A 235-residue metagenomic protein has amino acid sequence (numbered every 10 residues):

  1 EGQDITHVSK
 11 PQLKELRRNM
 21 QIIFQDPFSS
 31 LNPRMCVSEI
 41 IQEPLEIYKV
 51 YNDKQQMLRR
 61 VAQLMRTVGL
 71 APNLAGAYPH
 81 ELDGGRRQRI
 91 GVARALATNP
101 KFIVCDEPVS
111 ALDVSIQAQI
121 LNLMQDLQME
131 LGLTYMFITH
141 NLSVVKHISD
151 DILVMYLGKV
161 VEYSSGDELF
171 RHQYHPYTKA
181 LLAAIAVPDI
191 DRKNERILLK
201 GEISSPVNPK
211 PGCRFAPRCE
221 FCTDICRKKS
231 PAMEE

Functional and structural regions predicted by a protein language model:
D4, Q55-N73, K179-A183: Conserved ABC ATPase "signature" region
D4-Q21, I47, E168-Q173, S204-K210: ABC ATPase NBD coupling module
F28, R34-I47, L58, A62 (+1 more regions): Short helical segment in ABC ATPase nucleotide-binding domains corresponding to the A-loop/adjacent helical element
Y78-L82, R86: Conserved ABC ATPase signature
A97-K101: A short, proline-enriched helix->beta-strand linker immediately N-terminal to the Walker B motif in ABC-type P-loop
V104, P108-L112, I116-N194: P-loop NTP-binding/switch modules centered on Walker-like glycine-rich loops
S165-E235: Short catalytic/signature loops enriched in Gly
